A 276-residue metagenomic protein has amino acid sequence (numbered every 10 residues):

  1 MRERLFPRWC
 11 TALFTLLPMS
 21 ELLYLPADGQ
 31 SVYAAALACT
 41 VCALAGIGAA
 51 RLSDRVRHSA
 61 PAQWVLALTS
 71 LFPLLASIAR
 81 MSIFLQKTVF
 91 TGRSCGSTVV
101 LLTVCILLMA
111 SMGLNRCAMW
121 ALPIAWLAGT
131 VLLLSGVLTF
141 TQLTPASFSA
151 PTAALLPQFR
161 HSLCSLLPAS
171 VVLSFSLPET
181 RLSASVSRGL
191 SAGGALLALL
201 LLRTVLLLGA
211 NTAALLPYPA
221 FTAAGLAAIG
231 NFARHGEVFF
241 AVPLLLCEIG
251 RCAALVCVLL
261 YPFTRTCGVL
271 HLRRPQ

Functional and structural regions predicted by a protein language model:
L5-L23, A34-G46, L66-S70, L74-S77 (+6 more regions): Hydrophobic, membrane-embedded alpha-helices of multi-pass small-molecule transporters
L23-Q30, M81-F90, Q142-A154, A214: Membrane-interface helix termini and inter-helical loops of multi-pass transporters
P26-G29, L52-R55, I83-Q86, T103-P123 (+1 more regions): Membrane-water interface regions at transmembrane-helix termini and the short interhelical loops of multi-pass membrane
D28-G29, R57-H58, A150-P151, A227-G236: Helix-boundary and loop/linker segments of multi-pass membrane transporters
L52-R93, S111, L244-C267: Hydrophobic transmembrane alpha-helices that form the core helical bundles of multi-pass secondary transporters
A60-W64, W120-A128, R188: Cytoplasmic-side transmembrane-helix entry/capping segments in multi-pass membrane proteins
A184-A195, C257-P275: Cytoplasmic juxtamembrane regions at transmembrane-helix boundaries
L207-E237: Membrane-interface interhelical connector segments
